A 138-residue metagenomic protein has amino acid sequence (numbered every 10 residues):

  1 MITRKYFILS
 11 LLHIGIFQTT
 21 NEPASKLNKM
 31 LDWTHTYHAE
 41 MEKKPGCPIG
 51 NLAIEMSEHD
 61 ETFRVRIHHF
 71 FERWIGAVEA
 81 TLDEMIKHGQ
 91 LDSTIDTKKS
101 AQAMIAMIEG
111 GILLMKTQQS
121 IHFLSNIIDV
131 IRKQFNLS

Functional and structural regions predicted by a protein language model:
M1-R4, R64-I75, A101: Amphipathic, non-transmembrane alpha-helical scaffold segments
I14-P45, T97-M104: Hydrophobic alpha-helical connector segments
T19, Y37-M41, E55, H59 (+3 more regions): Histidine kinase transmitter module recognition
N21, V65-H69, K87-A103, H122: All-alpha amphipathic helical-bundle segments outside canonical DNA-binding/catalytic cores that form hydrophobic
K26, E42-T62: Amphipathic alpha-helical segments used for helix-helix packing
K29-Y37, E72-H88, K98, M107-G110 (+1 more regions): C-terminal peripheral helix-coil segments that are non-catalytic and often amphipathic
K43, C47, T81-D92: A surface-exposed regulatory interaction patch that couples sensing to output across bacterial transport/metabolic
